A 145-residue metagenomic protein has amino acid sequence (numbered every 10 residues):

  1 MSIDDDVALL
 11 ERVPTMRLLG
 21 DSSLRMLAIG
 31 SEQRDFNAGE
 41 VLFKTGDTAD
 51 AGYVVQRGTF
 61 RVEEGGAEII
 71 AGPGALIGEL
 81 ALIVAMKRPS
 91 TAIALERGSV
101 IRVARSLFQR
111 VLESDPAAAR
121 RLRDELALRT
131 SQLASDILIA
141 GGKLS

Functional and structural regions predicted by a protein language model:
D6, S23-L24, K87-P89, S106-S145: A small-molecule sensor/coupling module
V7, E11-G65, I77: Regulatory nucleotide-sensing modules
F43, R61, I83, I101 (+1 more regions): Nucleotide phosphate-binding site architecture
V62, E79-L80, S90-A94, R110-V111: Short beta-strand His + acidic residue motifs that chelate non-heme Fe in jelly-roll/DSBH and cupin folds
I70: Walker A/P-loop NTP-binding active-site region of P-loop NTPases, recognizing the glycine-rich GxxxxGKT/S
I83-S106: Ligand-binding loop in jelly-roll beta-barrel domains
